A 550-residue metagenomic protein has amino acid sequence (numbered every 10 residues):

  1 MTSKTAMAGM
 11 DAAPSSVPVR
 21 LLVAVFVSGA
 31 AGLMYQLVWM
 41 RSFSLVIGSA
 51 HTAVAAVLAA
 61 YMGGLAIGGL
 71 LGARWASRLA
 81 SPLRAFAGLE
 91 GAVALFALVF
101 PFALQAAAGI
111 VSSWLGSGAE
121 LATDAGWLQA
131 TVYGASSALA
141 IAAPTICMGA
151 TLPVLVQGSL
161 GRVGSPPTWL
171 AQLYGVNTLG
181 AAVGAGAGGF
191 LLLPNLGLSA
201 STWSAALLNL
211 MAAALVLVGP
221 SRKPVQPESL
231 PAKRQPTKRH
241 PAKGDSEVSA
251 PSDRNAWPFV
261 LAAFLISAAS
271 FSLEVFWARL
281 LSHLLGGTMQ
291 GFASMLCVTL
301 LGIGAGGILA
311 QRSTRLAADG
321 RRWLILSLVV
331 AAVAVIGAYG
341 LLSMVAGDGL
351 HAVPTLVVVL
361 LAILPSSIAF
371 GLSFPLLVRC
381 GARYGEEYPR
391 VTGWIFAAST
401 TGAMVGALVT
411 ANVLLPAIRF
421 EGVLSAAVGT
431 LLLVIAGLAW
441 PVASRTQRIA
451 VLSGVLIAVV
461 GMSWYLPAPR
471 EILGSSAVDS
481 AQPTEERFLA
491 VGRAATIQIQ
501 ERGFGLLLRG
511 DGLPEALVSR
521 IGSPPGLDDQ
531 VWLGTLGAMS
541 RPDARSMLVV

Functional and structural regions predicted by a protein language model:
M1-V550: Alpha-helical transmembrane segments of multi-pass membrane proteins
